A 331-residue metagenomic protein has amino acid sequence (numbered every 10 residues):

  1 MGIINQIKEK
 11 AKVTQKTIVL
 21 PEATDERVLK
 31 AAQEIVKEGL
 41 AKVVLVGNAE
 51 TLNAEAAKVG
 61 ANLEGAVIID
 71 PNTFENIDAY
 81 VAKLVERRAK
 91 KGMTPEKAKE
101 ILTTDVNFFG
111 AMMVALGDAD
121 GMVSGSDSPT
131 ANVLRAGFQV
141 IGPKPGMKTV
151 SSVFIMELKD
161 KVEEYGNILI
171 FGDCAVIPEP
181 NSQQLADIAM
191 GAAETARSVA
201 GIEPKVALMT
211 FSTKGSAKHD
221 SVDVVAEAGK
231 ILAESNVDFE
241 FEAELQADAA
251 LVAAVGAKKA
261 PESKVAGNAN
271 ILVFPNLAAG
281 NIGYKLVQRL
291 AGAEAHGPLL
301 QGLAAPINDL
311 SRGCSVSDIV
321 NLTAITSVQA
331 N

Functional and structural regions predicted by a protein language model:
M1-A266, I271-N331: Anion-binding alpha/beta catalytic cores of soluble intermediary-metabolism enzymes, centered on
